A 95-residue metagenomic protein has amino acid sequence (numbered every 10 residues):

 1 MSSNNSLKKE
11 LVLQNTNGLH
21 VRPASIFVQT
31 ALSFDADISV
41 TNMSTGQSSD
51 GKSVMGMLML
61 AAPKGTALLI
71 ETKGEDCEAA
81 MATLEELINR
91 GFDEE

Functional and structural regions predicted by a protein language model:
S2-S6, T45-G46: Short, glycine- and charge-enriched coil/turn segments that flank and shape catalytic ligand pockets
N4-E10, A67-L69: Intrinsic-disorder/low-complexity, polar/charged segments enriched in Ser/Thr/Lys/Arg/Asp/Glu/Gln
V12-K64: Compact, glycine-rich, soluble single-domain proteins
A61-E95: C-terminal structural segments of small proteins and small subunits
